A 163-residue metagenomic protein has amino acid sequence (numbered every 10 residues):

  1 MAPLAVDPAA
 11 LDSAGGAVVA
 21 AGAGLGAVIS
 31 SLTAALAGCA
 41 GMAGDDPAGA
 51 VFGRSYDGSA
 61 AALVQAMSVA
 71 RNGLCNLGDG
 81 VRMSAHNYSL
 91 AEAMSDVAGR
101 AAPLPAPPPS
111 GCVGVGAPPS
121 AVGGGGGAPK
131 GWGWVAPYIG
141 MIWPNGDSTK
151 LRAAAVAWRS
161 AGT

Functional and structural regions predicted by a protein language model:
M1-T163: N-terminal secretion-targeting helices of virulence/extracellular proteins, encompassing both classical Sec signal
